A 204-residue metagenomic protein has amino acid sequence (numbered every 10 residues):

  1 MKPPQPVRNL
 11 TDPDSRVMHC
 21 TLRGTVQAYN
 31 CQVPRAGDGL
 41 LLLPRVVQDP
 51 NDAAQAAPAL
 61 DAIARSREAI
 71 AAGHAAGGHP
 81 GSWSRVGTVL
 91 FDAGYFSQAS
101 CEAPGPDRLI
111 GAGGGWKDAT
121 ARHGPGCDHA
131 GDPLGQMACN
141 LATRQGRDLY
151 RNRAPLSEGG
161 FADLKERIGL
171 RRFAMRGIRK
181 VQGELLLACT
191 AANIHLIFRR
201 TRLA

Functional and structural regions predicted by a protein language model:
M1-A204: Anion-binding and metal-coordination hotspots
